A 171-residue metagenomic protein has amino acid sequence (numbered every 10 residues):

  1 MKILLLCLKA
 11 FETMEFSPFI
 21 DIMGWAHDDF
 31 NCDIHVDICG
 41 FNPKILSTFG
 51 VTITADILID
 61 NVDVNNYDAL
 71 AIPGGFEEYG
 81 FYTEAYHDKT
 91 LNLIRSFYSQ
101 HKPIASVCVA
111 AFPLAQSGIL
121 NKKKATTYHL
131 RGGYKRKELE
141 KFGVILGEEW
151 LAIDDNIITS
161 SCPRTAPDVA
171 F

Functional and structural regions predicted by a protein language model:
L4-L6, F11-E12, S17, D28-F41 (+3 more regions): Active-site-adjacent pocket-lining segments in enzyme domains
I20-G24: Short, solvent-exposed amphipathic alpha-helical segments in soluble enzyme and RNA/protein-processing domains
T48-I57: Short gly/ser/thr-rich secondary-structure transition/capping motifs
